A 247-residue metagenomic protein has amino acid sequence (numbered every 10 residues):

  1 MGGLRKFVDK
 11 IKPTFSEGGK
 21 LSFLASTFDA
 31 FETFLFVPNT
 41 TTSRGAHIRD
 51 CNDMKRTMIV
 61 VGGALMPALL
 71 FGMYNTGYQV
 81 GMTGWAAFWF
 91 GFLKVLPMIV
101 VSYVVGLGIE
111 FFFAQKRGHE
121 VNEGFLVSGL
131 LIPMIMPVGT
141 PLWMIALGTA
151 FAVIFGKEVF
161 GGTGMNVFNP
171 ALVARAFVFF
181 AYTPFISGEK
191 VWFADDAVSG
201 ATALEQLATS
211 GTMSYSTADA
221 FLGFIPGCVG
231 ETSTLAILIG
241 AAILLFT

Functional and structural regions predicted by a protein language model:
M1-I99, Y103: N-terminal signal-anchor module of multipass membrane proteins
T42-I48, G106-R117, I154-G164, I239-T247: C-terminal ends of transmembrane helices
N52-M54, L93-K94, F111-V121, P137-T140 (+2 more regions): Short, amphipathic, aromatic/basic-enriched membrane-interface segments that mark the entry/exit of transmembrane
V60-F71, P97-E110, F125-G129, P133 (+4 more regions): Alpha-helical transmembrane segments in multi-pass membrane proteins
V80-F92, Q115-N122, M165-V167: Interfacial helix-loop-helix linkers and transmembrane-helix boundary segments in multi-pass membrane proteins
F88-V104, G139-G148, I225-T234: Structural signature of hydrophobic alpha-helical transmembrane segments
N122-W192: A generic, well-ordered mixed alpha/beta core segment in the N-terminal half of proteins
G164-L238: Long hydrophobic alpha-helical segments that form multi-pass transmembrane helix bundles in integral membrane proteins
